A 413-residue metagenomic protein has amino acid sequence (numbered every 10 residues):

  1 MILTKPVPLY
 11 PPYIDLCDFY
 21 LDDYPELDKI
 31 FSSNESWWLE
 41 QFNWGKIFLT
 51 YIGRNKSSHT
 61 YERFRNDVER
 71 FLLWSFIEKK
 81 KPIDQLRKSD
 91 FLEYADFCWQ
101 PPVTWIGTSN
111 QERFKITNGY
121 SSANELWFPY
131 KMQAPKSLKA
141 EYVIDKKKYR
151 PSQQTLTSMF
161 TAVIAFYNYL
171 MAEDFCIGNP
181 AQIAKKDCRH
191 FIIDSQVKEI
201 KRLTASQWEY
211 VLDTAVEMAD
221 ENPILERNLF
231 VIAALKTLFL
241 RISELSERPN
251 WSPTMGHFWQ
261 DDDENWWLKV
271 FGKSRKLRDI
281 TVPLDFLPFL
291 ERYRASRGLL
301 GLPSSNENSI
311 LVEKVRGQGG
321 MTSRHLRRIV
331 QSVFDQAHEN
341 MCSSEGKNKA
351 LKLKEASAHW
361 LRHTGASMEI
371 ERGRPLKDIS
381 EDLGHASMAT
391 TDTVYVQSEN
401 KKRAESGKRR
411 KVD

Functional and structural regions predicted by a protein language model:
G45-H59, E69-K198, M218: N-terminal core-binding DNA-recognition domain of tyrosine recombinases/integrases
Q153, Y210-I242: Basic, Lys/Arg- and aromatic-enriched nucleic-acid-binding interface segment
I164-N168, N228-E247, L268, M368: Short pre-functional
I192-D213, R275-D285, L302-E307: DNA breakage-rejoining catalytic core of tyrosine-based enzymes
E247-R292, G298: Conserved tyrosine-mediated DNA breakage-rejoining catalytic core shared by Y-recombinases
G272-R292, E307-V333, E355: C-terminal catalytic core of Y-nucleophile DNA break-rejoin enzymes
R328-E381, H385-M388: Short, basic (Lys/Arg/His-rich) helix/loop patches that form interaction surfaces in the mid-to-C-terminal regions
T393-D413: DNA/chromatin major-groove-contacting recognition/catalytic segments
